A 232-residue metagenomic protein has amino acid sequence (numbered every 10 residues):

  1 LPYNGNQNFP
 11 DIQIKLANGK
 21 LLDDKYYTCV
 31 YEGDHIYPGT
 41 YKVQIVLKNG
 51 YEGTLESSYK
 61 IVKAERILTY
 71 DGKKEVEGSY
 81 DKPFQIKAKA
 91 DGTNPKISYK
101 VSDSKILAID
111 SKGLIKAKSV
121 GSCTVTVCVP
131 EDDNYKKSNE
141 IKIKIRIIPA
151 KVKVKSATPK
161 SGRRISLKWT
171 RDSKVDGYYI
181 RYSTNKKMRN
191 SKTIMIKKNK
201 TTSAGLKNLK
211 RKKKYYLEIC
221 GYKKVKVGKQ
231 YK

Functional and structural regions predicted by a protein language model:
L1-K20, K63-P95: Solvent-exposed, low-complexity, repeat-rich "mucin-like" stalks and linkers
A17, E32, K42-S57, G92 (+2 more regions): Enriched for extracellular/lumenal, surface-exposed ectodomains of secreted and cell-surface proteins
K20-G53, S57, S98-T126: Serine/threonine-rich, repeat-prone extracellular segments and beta-strand-based repeat modules of secreted/surface
I61-L68, R146-K153: Extracellular interdomain linker/stem segments of modular secreted and single-pass surface proteins
I148-K174, R211, G228-K232: Pro/Thr/Ser/Gly-rich low-complexity, intrinsically disordered linker/stalk tracts
D172-I194: Extracellular low-complexity, O-glycosylation-prone stalks/linkers
K200-G205: Short S/T/G- and acidic-enriched coil/turn segments that sit immediately N-terminal to beta-strands in beta-sandwich
L206-Y231: Beta-strand-rich modules
